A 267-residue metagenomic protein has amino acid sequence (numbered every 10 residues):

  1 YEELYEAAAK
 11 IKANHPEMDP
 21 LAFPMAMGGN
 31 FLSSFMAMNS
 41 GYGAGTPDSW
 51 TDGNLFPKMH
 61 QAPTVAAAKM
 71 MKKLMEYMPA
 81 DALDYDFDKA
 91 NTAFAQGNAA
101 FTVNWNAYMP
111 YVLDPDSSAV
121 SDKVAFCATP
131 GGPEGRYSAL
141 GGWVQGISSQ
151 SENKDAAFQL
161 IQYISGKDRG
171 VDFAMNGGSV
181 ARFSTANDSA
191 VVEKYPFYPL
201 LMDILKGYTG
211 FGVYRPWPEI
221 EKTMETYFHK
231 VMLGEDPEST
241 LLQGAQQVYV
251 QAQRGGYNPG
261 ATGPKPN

Functional and structural regions predicted by a protein language model:
Y1-Y5, A82-Q96: Short helix-initiation/N-cap motifs at beta->coil->alpha
E2-F56, A99: Extracytoplasmic/periplasmic solute-binding protein
E6-K10, D52-L83, A125, T129: Glycine-centered hinge/linker elements that transmit conformational signals in sensory and ligand-binding systems
P16, I161-S184: Periplasmic-binding protein-like
M25, Y42-A66, D114-A119, C127-S138 (+3 more regions): Short, solvent-exposed loop/beta-turn-alpha elements that line the ligand-binding surface or hinge of extracytoplasmic
A100-W105: Paired acidic/hydrophobic, glycine-rich loop segments that form the ligand-binding mouth/hinge of periplasmic-binding
S121-A128, A174-K230, R254-N267: Long, aromatic- and glycine/proline-rich binding clefts that accommodate carbohydrate-like moieties
L140-N153: A bilobed periplasmic-binding-protein/Venus flytrap-type ligand-binding module shared by bacterial periplasmic
